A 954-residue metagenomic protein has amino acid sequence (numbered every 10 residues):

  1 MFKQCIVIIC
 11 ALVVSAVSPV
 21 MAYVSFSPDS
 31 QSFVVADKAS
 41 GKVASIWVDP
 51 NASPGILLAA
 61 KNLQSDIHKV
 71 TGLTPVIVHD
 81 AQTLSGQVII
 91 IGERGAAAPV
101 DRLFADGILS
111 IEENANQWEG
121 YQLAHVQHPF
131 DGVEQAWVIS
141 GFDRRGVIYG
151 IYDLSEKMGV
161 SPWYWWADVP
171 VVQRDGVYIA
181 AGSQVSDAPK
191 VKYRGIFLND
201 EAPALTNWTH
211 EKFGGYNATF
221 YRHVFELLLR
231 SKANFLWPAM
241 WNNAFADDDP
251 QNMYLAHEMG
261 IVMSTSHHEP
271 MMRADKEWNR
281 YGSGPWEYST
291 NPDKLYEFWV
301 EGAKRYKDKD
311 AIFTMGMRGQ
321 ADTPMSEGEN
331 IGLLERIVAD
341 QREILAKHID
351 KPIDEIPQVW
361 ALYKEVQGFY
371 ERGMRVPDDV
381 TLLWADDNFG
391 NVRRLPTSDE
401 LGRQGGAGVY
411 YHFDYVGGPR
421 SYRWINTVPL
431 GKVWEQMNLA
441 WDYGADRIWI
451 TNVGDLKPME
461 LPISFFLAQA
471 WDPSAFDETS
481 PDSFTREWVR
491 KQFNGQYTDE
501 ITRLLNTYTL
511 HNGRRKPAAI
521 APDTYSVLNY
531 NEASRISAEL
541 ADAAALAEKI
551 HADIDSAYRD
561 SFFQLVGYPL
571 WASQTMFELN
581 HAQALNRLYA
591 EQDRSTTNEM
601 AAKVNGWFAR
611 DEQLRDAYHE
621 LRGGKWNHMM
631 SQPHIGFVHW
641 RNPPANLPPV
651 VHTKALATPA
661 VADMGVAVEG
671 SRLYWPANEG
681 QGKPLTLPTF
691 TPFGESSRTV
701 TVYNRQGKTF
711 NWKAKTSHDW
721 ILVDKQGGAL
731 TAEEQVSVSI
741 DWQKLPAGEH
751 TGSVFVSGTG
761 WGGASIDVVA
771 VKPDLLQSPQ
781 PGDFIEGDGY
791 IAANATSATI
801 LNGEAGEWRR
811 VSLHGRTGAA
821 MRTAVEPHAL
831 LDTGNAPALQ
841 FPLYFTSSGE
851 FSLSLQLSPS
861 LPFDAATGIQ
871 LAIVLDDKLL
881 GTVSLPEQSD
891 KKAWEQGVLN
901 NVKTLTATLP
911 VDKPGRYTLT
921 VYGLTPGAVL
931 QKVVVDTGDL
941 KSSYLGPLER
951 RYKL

Functional and structural regions predicted by a protein language model:
V7-A16: Bacterial N-terminal signal peptides
M21-A188, S847: Contiguous, structured surface segment used for ligand recognition
Y23, V172-D175, T485-H639, H828-L830 (+2 more regions): C-terminal non-catalytic alpha-helical accessory regions
L109-S289, V359-Y363, E371-N391, S398-L430 (+2 more regions): Feature activates predominantly on carbohydrate-active enzymes
V171-I179, D247-P250, H257-E258, P285-Q404 (+2 more regions): Gly/Pro-rich turn-and-neighbor structural signature
L229, N234-W237, N243-A244, W384-G390 (+2 more regions): Structured mid-domain segments that build the active-site/substrate or prosthetic-cofactor binding neighborhood
A609-Q681, G789-N802: Catalytic cores of secreted or luminal carbohydrate-active enzymes
Y674-P676, Q681-P688, P692-L954: Extracytoplasmic
